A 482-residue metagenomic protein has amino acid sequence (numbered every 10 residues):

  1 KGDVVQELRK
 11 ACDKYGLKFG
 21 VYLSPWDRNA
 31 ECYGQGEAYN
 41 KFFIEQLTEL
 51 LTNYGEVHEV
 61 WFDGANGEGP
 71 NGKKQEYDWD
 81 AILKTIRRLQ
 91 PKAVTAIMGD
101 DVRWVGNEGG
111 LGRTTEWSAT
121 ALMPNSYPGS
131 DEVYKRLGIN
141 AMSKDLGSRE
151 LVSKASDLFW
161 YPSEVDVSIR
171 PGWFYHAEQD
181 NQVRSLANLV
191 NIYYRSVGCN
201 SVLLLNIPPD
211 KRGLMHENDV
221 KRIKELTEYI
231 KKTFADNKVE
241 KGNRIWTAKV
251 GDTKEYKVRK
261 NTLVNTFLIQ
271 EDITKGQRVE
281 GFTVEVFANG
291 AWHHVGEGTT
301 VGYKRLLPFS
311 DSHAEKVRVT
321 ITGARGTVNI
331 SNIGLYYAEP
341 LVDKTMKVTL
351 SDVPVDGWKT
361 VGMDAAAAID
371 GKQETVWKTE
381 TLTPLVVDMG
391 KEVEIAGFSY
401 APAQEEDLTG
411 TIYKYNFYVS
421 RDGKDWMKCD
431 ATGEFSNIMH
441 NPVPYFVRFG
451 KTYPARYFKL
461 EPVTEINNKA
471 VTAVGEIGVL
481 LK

Functional and structural regions predicted by a protein language model:
K1-F282, V286, H294-F309, T320-N332 (+2 more regions): Mature catalytic domains of secreted/periplasmic carbohydrate-active enzymes
I44, W358-M363, I412: Short, charged low-complexity linear motifs
V94, Y127, D131, R212 (+4 more regions): A generic alpha-helix propensity feature with a strong bias for hydrophobic helices
L186, V190, V361-G362, E465-I466: Generic hydrophobic-segment detector
C199, K359, M363, G371: Single, functionally critical "micro-switch" positions that shape active/binding sites and transmembrane helices
N218-E228, T233-K347, A366-D430, N441-K482: Aromatic, loop-rich ligand-recognition surfaces of beta-strand-rich domains
K249-G251, L350-G362: Short, solvent-exposed loop/edge segments of extracellular or virion-exposed proteins
E434-N437: Surface-exposed loop and turn segments in beta-propeller and other repeat-based domains that flank or scaffold
